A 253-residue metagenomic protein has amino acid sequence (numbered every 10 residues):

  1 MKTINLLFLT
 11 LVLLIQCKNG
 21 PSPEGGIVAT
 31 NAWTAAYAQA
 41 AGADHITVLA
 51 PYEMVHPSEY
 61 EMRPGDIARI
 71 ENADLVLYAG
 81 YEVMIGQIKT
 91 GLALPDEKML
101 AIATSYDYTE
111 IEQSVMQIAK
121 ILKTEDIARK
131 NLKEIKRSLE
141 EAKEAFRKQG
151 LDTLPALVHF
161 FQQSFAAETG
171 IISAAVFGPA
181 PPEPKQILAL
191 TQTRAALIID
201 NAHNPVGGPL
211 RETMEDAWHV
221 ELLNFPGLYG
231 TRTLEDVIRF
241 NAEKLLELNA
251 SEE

Functional and structural regions predicted by a protein language model:
K2-L9: Sec-dependent signal peptide recognition, specifically the positively charged N-region followed immediately by
I15-Q16: C-terminal motif of bacterial Sec signal peptides marking the signal peptidase cleavage site
P23-T30, T34-A38, I127-G178, P182-L190: Basic- and aromatic-lined ligand-binding clefts that recognize polyanionic substrates
G25-G26, E110, M116, L197-E253: Structured C-terminal subdomain patch of bacterial secreted/periplasmic proteins
W33-T34, E82-M84, F161-Q162, N204-P205: Alpha-helix capping/helix-boundary segments
G42-D66, Q162-A189, E221-T231: Alpha-helical, coiled-coil/dimerization segments enriched in small aliphatic residues
H45-E125, G207-H219: Acidic/His-rich segments in extracytoplasmic proteins that coordinate ligands and/or metal ions
L75-G80, A196-A202: Periplasmic-binding protein-like
